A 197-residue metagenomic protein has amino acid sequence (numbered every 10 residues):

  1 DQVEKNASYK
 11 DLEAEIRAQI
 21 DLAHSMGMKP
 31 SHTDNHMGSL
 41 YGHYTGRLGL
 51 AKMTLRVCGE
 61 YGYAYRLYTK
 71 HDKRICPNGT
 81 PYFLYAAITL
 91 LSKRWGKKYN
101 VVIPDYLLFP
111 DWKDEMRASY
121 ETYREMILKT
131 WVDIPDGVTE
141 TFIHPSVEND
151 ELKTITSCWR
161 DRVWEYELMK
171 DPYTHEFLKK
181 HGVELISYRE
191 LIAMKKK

Functional and structural regions predicted by a protein language model:
Q2-I20, L107-D133: Alpha-helical scaffold elements lining the catalytic groove of polysaccharide deacetylases
R17-V102, D114-T122, V132: Catalytic domains of cell-wall/extracellular-matrix polysaccharide-remodeling enzymes, centered on de-N-acetylation
M26, T122-I155: Catalytic grooves of carbohydrate-active enzymes
T33, T141, L178: Conserved, mostly hydrophobic/aromatic
M37-S39, P110, P145-V147: Glycine-rich beta-alpha junction loops
T69-H71, L107-F109, S187-A193: Acidic carboxylate-rich catalytic motifs and surrounding loops in phosphoryl-/glycosyl-chemistry enzymes
Y106-E121, K153-M169: Gly/Pro-rich active-site loop or hairpin
I155-K197: C-terminal domain-boundary segment and adjacent tail
